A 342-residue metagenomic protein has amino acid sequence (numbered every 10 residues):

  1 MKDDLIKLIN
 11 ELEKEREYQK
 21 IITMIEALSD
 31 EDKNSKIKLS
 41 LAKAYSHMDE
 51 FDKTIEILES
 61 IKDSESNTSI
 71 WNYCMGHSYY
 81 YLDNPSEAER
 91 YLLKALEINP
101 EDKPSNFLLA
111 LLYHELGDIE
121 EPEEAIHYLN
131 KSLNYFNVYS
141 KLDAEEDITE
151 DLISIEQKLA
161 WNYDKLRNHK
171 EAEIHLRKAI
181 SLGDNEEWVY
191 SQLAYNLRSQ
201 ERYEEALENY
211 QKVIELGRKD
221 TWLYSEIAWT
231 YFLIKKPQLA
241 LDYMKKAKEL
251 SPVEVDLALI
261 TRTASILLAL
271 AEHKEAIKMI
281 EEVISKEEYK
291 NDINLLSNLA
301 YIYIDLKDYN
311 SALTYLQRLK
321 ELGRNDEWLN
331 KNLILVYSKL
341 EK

Functional and structural regions predicted by a protein language model:
D3, K36, I70, P104 (+9 more regions): Start-of-helix register in tetratricopeptide repeats
R16, D49, D83, G117-E120 (+6 more regions): Residue-level detector of the short coil/turn that links helix A to helix B within each tetratricopeptide repeat
A27-D32, D63-N67, F136-L152, E249-E254 (+1 more regions): Flexible helix-coil transition and linker loops at the boundaries of alpha-helical arrays
